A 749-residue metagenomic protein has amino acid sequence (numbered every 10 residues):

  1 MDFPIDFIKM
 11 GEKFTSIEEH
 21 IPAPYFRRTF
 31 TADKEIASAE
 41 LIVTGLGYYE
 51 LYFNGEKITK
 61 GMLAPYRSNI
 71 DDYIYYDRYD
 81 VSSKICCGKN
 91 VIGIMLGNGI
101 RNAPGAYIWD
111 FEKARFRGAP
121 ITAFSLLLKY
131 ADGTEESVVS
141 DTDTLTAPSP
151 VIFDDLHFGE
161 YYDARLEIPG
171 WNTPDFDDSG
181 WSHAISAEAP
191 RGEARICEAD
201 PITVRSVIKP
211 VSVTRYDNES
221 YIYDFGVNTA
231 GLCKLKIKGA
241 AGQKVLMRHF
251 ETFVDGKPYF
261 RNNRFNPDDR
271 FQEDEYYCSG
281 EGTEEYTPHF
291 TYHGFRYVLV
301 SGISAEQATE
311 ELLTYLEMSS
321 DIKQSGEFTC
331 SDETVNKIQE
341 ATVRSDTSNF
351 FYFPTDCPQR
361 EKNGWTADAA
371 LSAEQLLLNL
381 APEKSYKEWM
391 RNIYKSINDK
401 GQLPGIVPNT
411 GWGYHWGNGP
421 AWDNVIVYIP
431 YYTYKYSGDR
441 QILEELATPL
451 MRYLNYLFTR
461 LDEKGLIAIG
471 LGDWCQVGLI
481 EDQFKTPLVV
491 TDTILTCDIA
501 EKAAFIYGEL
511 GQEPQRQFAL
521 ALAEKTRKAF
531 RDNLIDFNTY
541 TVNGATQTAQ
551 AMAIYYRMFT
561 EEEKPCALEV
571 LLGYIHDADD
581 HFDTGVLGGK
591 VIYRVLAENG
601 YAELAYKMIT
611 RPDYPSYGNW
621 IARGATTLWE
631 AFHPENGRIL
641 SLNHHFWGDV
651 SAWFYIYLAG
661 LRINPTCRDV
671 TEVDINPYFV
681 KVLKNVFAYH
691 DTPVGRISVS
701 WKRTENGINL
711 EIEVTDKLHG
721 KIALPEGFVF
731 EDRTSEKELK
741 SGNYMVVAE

Functional and structural regions predicted by a protein language model:
M1-R360, D368, K384-K387, P404-G411 (+4 more regions): Extracellular/oxidizing-compartment recognition motifs
H20-I21, F225, N363, P420-N424 (+4 more regions): Short helix-capping and inter-helix turn/linker motifs at the boundaries of alpha-helical repeat units
E40-V43, L232-E251, F290, S301 (+5 more regions): Alpha-helical support elements that line or immediately flank enzyme active sites and cofactor-binding pockets
Y48, V139-S149, Q307-A341, T347 (+7 more regions): Active-site acid/base region of carbohydrate-active enzymes
Y49, K57-G61, P65, I393 (+6 more regions): Active/binding-pocket-proximal capping segment
I92, Y162-D163, E361, N379 (+5 more regions): C-terminal capping/lid segments that line or modulate ligand- or cofactor-binding pockets
E112-A114, G118-L127, E135-W171, D175 (+4 more regions): Non-catalytic C-terminal accessory modules of carbohydrate-active enzymes
